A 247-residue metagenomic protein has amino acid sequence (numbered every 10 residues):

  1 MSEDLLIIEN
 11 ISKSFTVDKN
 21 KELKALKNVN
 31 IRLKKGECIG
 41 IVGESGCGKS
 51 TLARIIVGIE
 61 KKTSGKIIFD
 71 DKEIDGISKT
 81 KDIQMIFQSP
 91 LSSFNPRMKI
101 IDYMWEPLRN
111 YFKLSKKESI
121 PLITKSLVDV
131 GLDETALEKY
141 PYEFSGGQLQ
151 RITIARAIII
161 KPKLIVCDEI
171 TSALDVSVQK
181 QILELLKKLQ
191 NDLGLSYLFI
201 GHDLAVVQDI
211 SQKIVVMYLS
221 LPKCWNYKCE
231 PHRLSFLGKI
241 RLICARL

Functional and structural regions predicted by a protein language model:
V57: Helix-to-loop junction immediately C-terminal to a conserved catalytic motif
G65-G76: Conserved ABC transporter NBD signature motif
K117-T135: Conserved ABC ATPase "signature" region
Y140-F144, Q148: Conserved ABC ATPase signature
I159-K163: A short, proline-enriched helix->beta-strand linker immediately N-terminal to the Walker B motif in ABC-type P-loop
Y218-L247: Small-residue-rich alpha-helical packing segments, especially N-terminal targeting/signal peptides and transmembrane
